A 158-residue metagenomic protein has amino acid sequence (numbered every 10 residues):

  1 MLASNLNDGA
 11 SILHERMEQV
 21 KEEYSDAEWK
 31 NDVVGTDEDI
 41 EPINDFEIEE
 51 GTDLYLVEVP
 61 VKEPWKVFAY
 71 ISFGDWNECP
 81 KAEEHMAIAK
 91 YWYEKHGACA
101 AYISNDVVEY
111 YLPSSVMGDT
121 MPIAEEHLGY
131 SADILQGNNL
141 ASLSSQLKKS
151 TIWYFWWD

Functional and structural regions predicted by a protein language model:
M1-K66: Extended, low-hydrophobicity segments enriched in charged/polar residues
L6, A10-L13, E78-A82, T120: Intrinsic-disorder-associated interaction segments
L56-E58, W92, H127, F155: Generic structural hydrophobic/aromatic packing signal, biased to beta-strands
P60-E78: Short glycine-/aliphatic-rich beta-strand segments at the starts of folded cytosolic domains
C79-E94: Short amphipathic alpha-helix segments
E94-G97, D133: Structural alpha-beta junctions
C99-S104: Short beta-strand
D106-D158: Alpha-helical oligomerization segments
